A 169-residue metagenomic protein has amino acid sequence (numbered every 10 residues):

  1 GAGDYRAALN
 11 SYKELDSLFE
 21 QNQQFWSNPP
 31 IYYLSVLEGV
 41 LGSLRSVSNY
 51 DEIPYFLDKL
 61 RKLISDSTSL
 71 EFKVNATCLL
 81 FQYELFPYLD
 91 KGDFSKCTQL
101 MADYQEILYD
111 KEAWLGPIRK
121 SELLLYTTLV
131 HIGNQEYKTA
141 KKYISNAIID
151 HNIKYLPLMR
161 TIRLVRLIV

Functional and structural regions predicted by a protein language model:
G1-N10, E14-Q24, I31-S43, K62 (+1 more regions): Hydrophobic/aromatic interaction determinants used to assemble and anchor large protein complexes
Y5, N49-Y50, F94, Y137: TPR-repeat structural position
K13-F25, L57-S69, Q99-A113, K141-N152: Amphipathic alpha-helical segments of tetratricopeptide repeats
N28-I31, E71-N75, G116-I118, P157: Residue signature of alpha-solenoid helical repeat architecture, marking inter-repeat boundaries and helix-start
Y32-G42, A76-F86, D90, R119-G133 (+1 more regions): "A position-specific structural signal for the A-helix of alpha-solenoid helical repeats
H131-V169: C-terminal structural cap/anchor segments
